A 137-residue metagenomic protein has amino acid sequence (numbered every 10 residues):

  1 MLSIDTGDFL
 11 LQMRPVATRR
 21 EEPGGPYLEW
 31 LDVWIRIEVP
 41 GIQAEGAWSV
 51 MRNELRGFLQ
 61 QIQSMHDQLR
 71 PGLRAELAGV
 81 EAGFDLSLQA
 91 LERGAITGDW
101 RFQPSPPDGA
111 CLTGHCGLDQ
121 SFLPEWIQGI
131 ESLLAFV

Functional and structural regions predicted by a protein language model:
M1-P40, A44, W48-V50, L55 (+2 more regions): Charged, alpha-helix-forming regions
L2, L31-I35, A44, F58 (+3 more regions): One face of beta-strands
R14-P23, R74-E76, R93-D99, H115-Q128: Short, highly charged low-complexity linear segments
G25-D32, G83-A110: Intrinsic, low-complexity N-terminal interaction/targeting segments
G46-A75: Extended intrinsically disordered, low-complexity coil regions enriched in Ser, Thr, Gly, Ala and often Pro
D67-L91: DNA polymerase processivity clamps
G79-G83, R93-A95, E131-A135: A general structural signal for short secondary-structure boundary/capping elements
Q103-V137: Mixed-charge, glycine-accented linear interaction segment located at domain edges/termini
